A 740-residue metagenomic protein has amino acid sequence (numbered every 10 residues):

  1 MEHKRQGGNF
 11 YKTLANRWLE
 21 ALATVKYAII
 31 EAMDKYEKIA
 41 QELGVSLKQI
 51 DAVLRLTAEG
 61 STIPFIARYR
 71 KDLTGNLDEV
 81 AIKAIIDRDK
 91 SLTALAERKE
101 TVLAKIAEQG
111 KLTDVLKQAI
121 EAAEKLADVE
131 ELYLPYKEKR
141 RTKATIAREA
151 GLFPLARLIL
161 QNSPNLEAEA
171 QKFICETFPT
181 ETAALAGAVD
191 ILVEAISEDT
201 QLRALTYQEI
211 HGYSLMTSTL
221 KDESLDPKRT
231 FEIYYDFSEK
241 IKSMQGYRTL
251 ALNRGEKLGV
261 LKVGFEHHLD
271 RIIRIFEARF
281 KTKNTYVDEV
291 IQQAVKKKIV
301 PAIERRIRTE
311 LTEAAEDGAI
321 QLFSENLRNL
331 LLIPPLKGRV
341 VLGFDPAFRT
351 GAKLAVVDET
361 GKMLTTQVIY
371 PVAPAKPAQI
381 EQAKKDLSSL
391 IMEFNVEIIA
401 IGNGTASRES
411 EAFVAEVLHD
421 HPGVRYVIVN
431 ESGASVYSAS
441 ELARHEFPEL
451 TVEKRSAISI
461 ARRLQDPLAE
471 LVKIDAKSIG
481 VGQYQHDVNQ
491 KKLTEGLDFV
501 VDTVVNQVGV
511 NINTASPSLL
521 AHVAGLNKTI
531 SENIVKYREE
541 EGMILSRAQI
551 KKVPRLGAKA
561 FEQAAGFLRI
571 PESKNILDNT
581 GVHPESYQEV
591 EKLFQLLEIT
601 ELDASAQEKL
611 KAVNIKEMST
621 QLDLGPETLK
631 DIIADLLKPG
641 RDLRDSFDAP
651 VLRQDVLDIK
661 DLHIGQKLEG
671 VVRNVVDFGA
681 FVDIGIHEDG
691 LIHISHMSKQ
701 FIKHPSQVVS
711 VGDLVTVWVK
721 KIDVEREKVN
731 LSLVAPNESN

Functional and structural regions predicted by a protein language model:
N9, L22-I30: Short, positively charged and aromatic/hydrophobic N-terminal segments
K38-I63, R68, L73: N-terminal-proximal low-complexity accessory segments that begin disordered and transition into the first
T62-I63, T74, D78-C175, P179 (+4 more regions): Accessory alpha-helical DNA-binding modules that contact the DNA backbone or grooves
F65, A81-A84, S91, L95-G343 (+2 more regions): Duplex nucleic acid-engaging cores and interfaces of nucleic-acid transaction enzymes
E130-L134, K143-A144, R148, L158-L160 (+5 more regions): S1/OB-fold single-stranded RNA-binding interface
K296-A302, R425-N511, S516, G566-Q654 (+4 more regions): OB-fold/S1-family RNA-binding modules
G338-G343, K353, E411-V414, S546-Q549 (+3 more regions): Short beta-alpha junctions and helix-cap segments that line functional grooves
